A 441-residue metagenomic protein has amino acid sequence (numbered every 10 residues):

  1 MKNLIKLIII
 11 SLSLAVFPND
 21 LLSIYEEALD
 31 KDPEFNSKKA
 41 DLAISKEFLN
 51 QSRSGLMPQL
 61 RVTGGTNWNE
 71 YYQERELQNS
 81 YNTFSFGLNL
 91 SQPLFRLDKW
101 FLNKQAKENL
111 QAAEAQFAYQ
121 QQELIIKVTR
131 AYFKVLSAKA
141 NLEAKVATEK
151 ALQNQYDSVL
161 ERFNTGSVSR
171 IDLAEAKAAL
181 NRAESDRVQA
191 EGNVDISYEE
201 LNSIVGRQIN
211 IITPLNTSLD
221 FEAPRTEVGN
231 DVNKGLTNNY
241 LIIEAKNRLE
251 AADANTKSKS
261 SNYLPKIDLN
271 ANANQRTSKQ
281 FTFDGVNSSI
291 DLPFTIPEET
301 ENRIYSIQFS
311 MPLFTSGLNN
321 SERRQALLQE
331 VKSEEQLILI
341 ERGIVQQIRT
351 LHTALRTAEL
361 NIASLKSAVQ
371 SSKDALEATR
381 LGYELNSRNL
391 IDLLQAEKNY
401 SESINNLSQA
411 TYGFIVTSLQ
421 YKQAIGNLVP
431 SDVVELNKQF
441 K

Functional and structural regions predicted by a protein language model:
K2-I10: Sec-dependent signal peptide recognition, specifically the positively charged N-region followed immediately by
V16-R61, G65, I209-N255, P312-L313 (+3 more regions): Bacterial Sec-pathway N-terminal export signals of envelope proteins
S23, E123-N238, R248, A354 (+2 more regions): Periplasmic alpha-helical coiled-coil/stalk elements that build and connect Gram-negative outer-membrane
E26-N36, A43-P58, G87-Q105, A115-Q122 (+6 more regions): A glycine-/polar-enriched beta->alpha junction
S37-S52, Q120, L124-A144, E161 (+5 more regions): Amphipathic alpha-helical coiled-coil segments
T63-L94, N216-R225, K257, N270-M311 (+1 more regions): Small/polar, glycine/serine/threonine/aspartate-rich low-complexity segments that form flexible
